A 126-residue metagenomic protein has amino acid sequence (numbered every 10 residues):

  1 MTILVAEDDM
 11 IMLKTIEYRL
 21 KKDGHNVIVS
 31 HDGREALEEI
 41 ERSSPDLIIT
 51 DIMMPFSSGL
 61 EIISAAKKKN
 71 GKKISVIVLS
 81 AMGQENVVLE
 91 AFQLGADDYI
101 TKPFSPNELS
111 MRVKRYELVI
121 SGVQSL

Functional and structural regions predicted by a protein language model:
L13, P55-F56, Q84, K102: The feature encodes the CheY-like receiver
K14-K22: Charged docking surfaces used in two-component/phosphorelay signaling
E17, E61, G83-D98, R115: Alpha4 helix (beta4-alpha4-beta5 surface) of REC/receiver domains from two-component response regulators
G24-H31, E39: Short hydrophobic/Thr-rich beta-strand motif most characteristic of the beta2 strand and flanking loop of CheY-like
D32, S58-I62: Acidic catalytic/metal-coordinating carboxylates
S43-I49: Active-site beta3 strand of CheY-like receiver
N86, F104-K114: C-terminal output helix
